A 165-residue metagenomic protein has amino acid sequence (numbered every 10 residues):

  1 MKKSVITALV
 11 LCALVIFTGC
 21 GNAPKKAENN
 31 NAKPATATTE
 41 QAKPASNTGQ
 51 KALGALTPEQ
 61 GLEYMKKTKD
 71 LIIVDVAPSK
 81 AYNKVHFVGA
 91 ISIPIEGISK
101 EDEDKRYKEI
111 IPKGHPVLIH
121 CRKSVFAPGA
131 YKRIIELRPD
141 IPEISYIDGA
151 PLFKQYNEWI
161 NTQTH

Functional and structural regions predicted by a protein language model:
K2, A8, V15, C20-A55 (+3 more regions): Rhodanese-like catalytic fold shared by cysteine-dependent sulfurtransferases and DSP/PTP-type phosphatases
E59-K69: A short acidic-Thr-Gly-centered motif at the start of a beta-strand
E63-Y64, A77, Y82: Extracytoplasmic strand-loop-helix segments at the start of, or within, the mature domains of secreted/periplasmic
K67-T68, I73, I110-V117: N-proximal accessory regions
I72-A77, I93: Short hydrophobic beta-strand that contains or immediately precedes a catalytic carboxylate
H120: Short, surface-exposed ligand- or partner-binding patches at beta-edge/loop junctions that are enriched in aromatics
